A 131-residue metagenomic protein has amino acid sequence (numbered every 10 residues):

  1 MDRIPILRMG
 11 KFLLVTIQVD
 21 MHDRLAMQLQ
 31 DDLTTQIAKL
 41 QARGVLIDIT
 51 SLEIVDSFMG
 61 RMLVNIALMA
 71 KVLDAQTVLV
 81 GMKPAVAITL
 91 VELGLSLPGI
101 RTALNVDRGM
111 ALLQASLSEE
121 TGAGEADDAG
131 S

Functional and structural regions predicted by a protein language model:
D2-Q30: STAS-typified acidic loop motif
P5-R8, T35-K39: Short, conserved, surface-exposed binding loops centered on an aromatic residue
Q30-I37, V45-L46, D128-S131: Extended, hydrophobic alpha-helical segments
I37, I47, I66, A111-S116: Catalytic cores of nucleotide-enabled group-transfer and carboxylate-activating enzymes in metabolic and assembly-line
A42-R43, I47-S96: Amphipathic alpha-helical interaction surfaces in cytosolic regulatory modules
L90, D107-Q114: Two-component system phosphotransfer/interaction surface
G99-G109: Short acidic-hydrophobic, aromatic-tinged amphipathic segments that line or gate anion-handling sites
A115-S131: Intrinsically disordered or compositionally simple regulatory linkers and C-terminal tails in signal-transduction
